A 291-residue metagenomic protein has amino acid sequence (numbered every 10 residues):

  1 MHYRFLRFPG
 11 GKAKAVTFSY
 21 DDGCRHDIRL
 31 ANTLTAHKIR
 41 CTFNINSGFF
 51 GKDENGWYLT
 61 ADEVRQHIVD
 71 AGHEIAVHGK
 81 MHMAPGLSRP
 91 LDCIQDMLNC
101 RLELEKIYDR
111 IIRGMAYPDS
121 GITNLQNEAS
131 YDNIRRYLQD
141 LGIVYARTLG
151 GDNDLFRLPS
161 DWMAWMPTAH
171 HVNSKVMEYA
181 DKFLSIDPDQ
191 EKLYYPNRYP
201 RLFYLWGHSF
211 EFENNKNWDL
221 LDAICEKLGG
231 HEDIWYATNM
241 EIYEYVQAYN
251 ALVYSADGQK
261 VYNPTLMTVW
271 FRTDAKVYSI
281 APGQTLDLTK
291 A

Functional and structural regions predicted by a protein language model:
M1-E74, M81-A84, P90, D96-I122 (+1 more regions): Active-site beta->alpha N-cap acidic-glycine motif
M1-G10, G51-K52, Y145-R157, N197-L288: C-terminal domain-boundary segment and adjacent tail
A15-T17, R40-T42, G72-A76, I112-G114 (+4 more regions): Structural preference for beta-strand elements that scaffold enzyme active sites
G23-R25, G48-F50, K80-M83, D119-T123 (+5 more regions): Short, solvent-exposed loop/turn segments at secondary-structure junctions
D27-A31, E54-N55, L125-E128, N215-W218 (+1 more regions): A short acidic (Asp/Glu
H67-V69, L193-Y199: Short glycine/proline-enriched loop/turn "hinge" motifs that connect secondary-structure elements and lie
A84-L184, K216-L220, A291: Catalytic domains of cell-wall/extracellular-matrix polysaccharide-remodeling enzymes, centered on de-N-acetylation
Y179-P196: A short, acidic, amphipathic alpha-helical segment used as a generic capping/interface helix at domain edges
